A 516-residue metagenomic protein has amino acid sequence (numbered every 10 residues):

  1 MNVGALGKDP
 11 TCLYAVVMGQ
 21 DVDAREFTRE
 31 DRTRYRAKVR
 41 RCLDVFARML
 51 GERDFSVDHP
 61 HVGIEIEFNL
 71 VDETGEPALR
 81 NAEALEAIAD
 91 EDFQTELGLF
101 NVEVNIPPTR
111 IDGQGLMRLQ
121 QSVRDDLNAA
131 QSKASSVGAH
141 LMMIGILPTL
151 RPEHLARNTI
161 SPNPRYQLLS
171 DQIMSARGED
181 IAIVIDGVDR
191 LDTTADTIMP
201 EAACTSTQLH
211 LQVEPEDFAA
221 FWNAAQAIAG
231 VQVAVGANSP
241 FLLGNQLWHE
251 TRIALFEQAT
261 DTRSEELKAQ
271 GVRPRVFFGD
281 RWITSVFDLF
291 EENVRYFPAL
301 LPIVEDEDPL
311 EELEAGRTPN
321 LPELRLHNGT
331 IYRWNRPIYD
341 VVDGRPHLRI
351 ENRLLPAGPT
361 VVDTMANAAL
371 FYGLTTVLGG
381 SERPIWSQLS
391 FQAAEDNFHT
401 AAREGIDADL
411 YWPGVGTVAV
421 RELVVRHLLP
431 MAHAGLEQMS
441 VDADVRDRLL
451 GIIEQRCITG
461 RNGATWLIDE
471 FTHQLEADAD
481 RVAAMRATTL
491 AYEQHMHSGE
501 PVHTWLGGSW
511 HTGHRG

Functional and structural regions predicted by a protein language model:
L6-G516: Phosphate/nucleotide-binding catalytic core
